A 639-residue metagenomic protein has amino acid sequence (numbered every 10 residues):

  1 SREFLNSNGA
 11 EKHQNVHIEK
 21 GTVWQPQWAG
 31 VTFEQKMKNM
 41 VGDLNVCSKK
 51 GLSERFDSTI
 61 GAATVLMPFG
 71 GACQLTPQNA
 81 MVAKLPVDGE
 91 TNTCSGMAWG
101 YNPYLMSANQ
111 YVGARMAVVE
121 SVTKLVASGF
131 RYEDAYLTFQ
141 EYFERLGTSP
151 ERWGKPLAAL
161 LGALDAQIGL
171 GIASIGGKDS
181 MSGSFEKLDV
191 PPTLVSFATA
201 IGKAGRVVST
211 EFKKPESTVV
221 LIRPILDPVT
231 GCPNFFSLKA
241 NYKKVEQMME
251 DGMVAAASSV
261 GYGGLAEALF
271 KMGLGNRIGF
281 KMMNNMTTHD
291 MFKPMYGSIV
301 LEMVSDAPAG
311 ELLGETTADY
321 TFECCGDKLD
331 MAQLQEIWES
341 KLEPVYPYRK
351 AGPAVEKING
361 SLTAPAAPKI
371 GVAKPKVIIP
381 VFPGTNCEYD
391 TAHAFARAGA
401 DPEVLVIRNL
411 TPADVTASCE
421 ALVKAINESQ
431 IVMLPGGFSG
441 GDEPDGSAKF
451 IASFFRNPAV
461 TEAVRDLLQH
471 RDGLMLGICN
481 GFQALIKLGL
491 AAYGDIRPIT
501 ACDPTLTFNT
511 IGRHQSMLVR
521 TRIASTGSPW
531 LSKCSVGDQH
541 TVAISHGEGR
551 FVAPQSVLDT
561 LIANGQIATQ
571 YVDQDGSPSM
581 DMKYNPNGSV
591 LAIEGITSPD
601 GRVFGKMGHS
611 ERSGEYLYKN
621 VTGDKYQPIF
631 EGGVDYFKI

Functional and structural regions predicted by a protein language model:
S1-G441, F454-R465, L591, I596-T597 (+2 more regions): Glycine/proline-enriched, intrinsically flexible loops and inter-domain linkers
T148, T230, P444-A452, T569-Q570 (+1 more regions): Short, basic, glycine/proline-bearing loop/turn elements
S180, S439, G481-Q483, E548 (+1 more regions): Catalytic metal-binding/acid-base residues of hydrolase active sites
S182-S184, G205, Q483-K487, Y493-G494 (+2 more regions): Short, well-ordered, mixed-charge alpha-helical segments that flank or form enzyme active sites
G231, Y389, E443-D445, L485-L488 (+2 more regions): Short glycine-/acidic-enriched loop or helix-start segments at secondary-structure transitions that form or flank
S259, C479, H609: Active-site glycine-centered loops adjacent to acidic/histidine catalytic or metal-binding residues that shape
A417, L422, A463-D466, R497-I639: Amide-donor transfer/coupling interface in amidating biosynthetic enzymes
S439-G527: Cysteine-nucleophile active-site neighborhood
